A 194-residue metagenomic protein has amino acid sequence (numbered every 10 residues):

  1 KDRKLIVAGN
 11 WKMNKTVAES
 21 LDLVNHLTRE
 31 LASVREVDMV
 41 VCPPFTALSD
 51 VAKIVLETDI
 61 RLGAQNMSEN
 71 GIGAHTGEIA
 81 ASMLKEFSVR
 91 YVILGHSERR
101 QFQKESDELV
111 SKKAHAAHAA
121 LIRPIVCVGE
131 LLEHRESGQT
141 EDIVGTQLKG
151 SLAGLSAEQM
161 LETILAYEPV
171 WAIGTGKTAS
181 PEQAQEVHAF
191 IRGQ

Functional and structural regions predicted by a protein language model:
K1-Q194: Active-site loop-to-helix "anion-binding N-cap" substructures in soluble metabolic enzymes
